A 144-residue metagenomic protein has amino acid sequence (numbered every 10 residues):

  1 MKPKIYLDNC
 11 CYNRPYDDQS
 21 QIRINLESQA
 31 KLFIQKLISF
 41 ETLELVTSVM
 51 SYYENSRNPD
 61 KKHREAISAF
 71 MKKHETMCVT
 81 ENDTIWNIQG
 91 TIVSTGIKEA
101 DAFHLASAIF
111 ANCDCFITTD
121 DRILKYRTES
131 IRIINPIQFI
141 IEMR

Functional and structural regions predicted by a protein language model:
M1-K4, D18-S28, S94, A106-R144: Acidic, PIN/NYN-like endoribonuclease modules and their adjacent C-terminal/linker elements
M1-T47, R57-E65, I137, I141-R144: Short, well-structured N-terminal submotif of metal-dependent ribonuclease cores
L7, T80, E99-A102, T118: Short beta-strand scaffold positions
C11, S51, I85, H104 (+1 more regions): Alpha-helix capping/helix-boundary segments
E44, E75-M77, R132: Conserved beta-strand segments of alpha/beta enzyme cores
M50-E54, M71-S94: Acidic catalytic patch
K61-A69, T128-S130: Short, aromatic/basic amphipathic alpha-helical patches
I88, G96-K98, F103: Mid-chain, well-packed structural core segment of small domains
